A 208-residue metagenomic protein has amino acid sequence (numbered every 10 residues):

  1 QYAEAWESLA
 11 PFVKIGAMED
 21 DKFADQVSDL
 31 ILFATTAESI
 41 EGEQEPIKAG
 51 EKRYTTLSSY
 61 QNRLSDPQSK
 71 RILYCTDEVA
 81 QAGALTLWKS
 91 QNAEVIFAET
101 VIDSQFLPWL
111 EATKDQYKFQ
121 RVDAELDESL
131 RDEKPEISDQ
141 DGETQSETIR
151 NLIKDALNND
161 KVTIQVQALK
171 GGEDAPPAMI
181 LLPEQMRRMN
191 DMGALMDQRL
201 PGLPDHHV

Functional and structural regions predicted by a protein language model:
Q1-V208: Conserved GHKL (Bergerat-fold) ATPase module
